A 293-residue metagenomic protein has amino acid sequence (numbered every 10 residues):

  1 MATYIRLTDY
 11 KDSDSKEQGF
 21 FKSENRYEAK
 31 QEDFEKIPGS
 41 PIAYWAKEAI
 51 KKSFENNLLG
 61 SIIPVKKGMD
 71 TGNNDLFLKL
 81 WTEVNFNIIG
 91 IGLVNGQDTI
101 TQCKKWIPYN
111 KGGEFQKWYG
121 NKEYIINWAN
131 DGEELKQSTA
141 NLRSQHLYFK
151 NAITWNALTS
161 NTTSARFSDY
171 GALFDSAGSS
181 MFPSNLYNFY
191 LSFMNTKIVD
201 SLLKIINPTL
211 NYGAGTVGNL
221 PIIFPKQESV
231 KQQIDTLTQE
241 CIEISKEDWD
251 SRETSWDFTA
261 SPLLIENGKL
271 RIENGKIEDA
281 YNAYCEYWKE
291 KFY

Functional and structural regions predicted by a protein language model:
M1-G96, N121, L135-T139, K150 (+5 more regions): Signature of N6-adenine DNA methyltransferases within the class I
P41-Y44, S53-I62, P221-Y293: Non-catalytic DNA-recognition/assembly elements of restriction-modification systems
C103-W106: Structured secondary-structure scaffolds
K117-S144: Sequence-specific dsDNA recognition surfaces
D131-E134, L158-T162, L186-Y187: Short, charged/polar surface micro-motifs in flexible loops or helix N-caps
F193: Conserved catalytic core of Hanks-type protein kinase domains
